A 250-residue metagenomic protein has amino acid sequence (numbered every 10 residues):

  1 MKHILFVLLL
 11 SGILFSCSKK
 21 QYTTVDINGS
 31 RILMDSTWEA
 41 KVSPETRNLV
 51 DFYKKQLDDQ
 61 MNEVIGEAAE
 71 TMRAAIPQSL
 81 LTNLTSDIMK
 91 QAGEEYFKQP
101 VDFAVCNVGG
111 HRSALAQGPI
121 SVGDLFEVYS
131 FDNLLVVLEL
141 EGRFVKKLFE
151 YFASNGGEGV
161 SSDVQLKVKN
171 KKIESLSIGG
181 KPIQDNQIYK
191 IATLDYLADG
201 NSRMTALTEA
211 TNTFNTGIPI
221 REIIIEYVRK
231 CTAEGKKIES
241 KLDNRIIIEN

Functional and structural regions predicted by a protein language model:
M1-I4: Positively charged n-region of N-terminal signal peptides that target proteins for export
V7-L8, S36, E67-T71: Coil residues (strongly favoring Ser/Thr
I13-S16: C-terminal motif of bacterial Sec signal peptides marking the signal peptidase cleavage site
K20-D35, L84-S86, K90-A92, K98-A104 (+1 more regions): Feature captures C-terminal
T37-V64: Post-signal-peptide N-terminal segment of Sec-exported extracytoplasmic proteins
D59-I76, M204-A210: Acidic/histidine-rich, surface-exposed loop or edge segments in extracytoplasmic proteins
A74-Q78, T82-S86: An accessory alpha-helical subdomain
